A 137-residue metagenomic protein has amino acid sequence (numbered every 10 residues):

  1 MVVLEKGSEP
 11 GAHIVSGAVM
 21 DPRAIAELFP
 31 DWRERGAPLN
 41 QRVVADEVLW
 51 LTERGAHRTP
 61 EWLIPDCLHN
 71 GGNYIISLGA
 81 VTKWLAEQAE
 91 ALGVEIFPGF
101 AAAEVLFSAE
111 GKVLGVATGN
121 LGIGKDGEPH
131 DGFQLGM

Functional and structural regions predicted by a protein language model:
M1-V3, I96-F97: Conserved beta-strand scaffold positions in the cores of enzyme catalytic domains, especially in NTP/NDP-utilizing
V2-G55: N-terminal FAD cofactor-binding segment of flavoenzymes
G36-M137: Feature captures the FAD/FMN-dependent oxidoreductase FAD-binding
